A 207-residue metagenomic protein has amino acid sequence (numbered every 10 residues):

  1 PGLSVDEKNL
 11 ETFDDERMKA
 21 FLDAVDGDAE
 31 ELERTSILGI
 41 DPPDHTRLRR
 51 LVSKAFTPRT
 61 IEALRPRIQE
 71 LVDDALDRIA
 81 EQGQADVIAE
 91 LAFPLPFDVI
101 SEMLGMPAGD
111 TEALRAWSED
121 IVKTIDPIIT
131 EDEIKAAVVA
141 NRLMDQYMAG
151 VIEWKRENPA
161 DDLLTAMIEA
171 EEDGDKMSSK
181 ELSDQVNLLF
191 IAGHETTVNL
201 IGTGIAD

Functional and structural regions predicted by a protein language model:
P1-I88, I100-R115, E119-I129, I134-V139: Active-site substrate-recognition loop segments, prototypically the cytochrome P450 B′-helix/B-C loop
D44, I88-F93, D110, A140 (+2 more regions): Secondary-structure capping and boundary motifs in well-ordered enzyme cores
H45, R49-V52, D145, S183 (+1 more regions): Residue-level signal for cytosolic alpha-helical hairpin/rod architecture
E62-D77, D145, A149-D184, L188: Helix-hairpin-helix/helix-loop-helix acidic hairpins
V99-I100, V186: Structural preference for long, well-ordered alpha-helical segments in enzyme cores
M103-G109, A113, A140-N141, Y147 (+1 more regions): All-alpha helical catalytic cores of prenyl diphosphate-utilizing isoprenoid enzymes
L182-F190, H194-D207: Cytochrome P450 catalytic-core helices
